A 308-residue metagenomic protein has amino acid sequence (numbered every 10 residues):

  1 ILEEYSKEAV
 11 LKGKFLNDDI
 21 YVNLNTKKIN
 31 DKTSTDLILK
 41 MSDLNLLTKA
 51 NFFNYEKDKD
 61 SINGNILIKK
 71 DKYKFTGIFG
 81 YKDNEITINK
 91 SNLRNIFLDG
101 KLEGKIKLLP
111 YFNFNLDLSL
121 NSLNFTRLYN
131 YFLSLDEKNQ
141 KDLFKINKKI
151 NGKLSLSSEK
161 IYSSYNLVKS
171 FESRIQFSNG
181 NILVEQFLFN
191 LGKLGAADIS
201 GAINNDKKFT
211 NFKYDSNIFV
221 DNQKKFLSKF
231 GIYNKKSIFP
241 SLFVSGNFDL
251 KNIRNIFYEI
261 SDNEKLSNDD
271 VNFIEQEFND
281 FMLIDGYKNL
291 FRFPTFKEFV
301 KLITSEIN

Functional and structural regions predicted by a protein language model:
I1-N308: Membrane-proximal interfacial segments on either side of biological membranes
